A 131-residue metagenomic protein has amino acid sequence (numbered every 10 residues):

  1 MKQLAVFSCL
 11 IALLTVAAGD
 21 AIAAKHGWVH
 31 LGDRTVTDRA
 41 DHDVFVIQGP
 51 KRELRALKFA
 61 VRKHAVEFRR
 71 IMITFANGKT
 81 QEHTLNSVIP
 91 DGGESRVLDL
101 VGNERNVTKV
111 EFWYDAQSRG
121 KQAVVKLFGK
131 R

Functional and structural regions predicted by a protein language model:
M1-S8: Bacterial N-terminal signal peptides that target proteins for export
S8-T15: Bacterial N-terminal signal peptides
V16-A24: Sec/Tat signal peptide C-region and signal peptidase I cleavage site
G32-R34, E82-P90: Solvent-exposed serine/threonine-rich low-complexity stretches and specific carbohydrate-binding patches
T37-F68: Short, surface-exposed binding/anchoring microloops in extracellular/periplasmic proteins
D43-F45, E94-L98: Short strand-edge motifs at loop-to-beta-strand transitions and within beta-strands of extracellular beta-rich domains
R52-F59, S95, V101-R119: Noncatalytic modules at the cell exterior or secretory-pathway interfaces, chiefly beta-strand-rich lectin/adhesion
R62-L85, Q122-K130: Short, surface-exposed beta-strand/strand-loop-strand elements in extracellular ectodomains
